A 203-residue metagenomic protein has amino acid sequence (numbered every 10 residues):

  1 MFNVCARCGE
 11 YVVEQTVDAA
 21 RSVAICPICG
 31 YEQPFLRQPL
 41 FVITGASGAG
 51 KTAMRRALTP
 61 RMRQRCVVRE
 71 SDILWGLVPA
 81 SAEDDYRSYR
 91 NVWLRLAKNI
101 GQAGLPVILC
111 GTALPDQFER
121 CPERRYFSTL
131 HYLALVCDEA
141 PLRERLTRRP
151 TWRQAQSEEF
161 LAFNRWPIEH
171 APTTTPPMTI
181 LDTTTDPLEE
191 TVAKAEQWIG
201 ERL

Functional and structural regions predicted by a protein language model:
C5-C8, C26-C29: Short cysteine-rich clusters marking metal-coordination/redox-active sites
I43: Hydrophobic anchor at the beta1->P-loop junction of P-loop NTPases
A46-S47: The conserved Walker
G50: Conserved glycine(s) of the Walker
R55-K98: Conserved substrate/cofactor phosphate-moiety recognition/catalytic segment in nucleotide-dependent phosphotransferases
D85-L130: Glycine-rich phosphate-binding loop used to anchor ATP phosphates in small-molecule kinases, encompassing both
Y126-T147, L181: Conserved phosphate-donor/acceptor-positioning beta-strand/loop module used by diverse small-molecule
W152-K194, G200-R202: Small-molecule kinase domains that catalyze NTP-dependent phosphoryl transfer to phosphate-bearing small molecules
